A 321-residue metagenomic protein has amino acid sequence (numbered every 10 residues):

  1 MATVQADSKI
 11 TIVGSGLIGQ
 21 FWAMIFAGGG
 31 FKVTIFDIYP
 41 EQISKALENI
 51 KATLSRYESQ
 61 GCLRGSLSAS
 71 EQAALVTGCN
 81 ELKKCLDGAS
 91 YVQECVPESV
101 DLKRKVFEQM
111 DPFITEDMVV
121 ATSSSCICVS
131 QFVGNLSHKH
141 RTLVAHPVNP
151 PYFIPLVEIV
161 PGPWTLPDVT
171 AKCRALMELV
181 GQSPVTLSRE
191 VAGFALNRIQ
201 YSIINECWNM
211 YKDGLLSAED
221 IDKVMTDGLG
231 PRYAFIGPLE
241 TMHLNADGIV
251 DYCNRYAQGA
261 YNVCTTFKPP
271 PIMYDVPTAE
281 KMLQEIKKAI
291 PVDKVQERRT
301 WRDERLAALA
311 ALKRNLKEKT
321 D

Functional and structural regions predicted by a protein language model:
M1-R56, Q60, F113: NAD(P)+-binding Rossmann beta1-loop-alpha1 motif at the extreme N-terminus of oxidoreductases
A2-S8, G29-F31, L179-S188, D213-D321: NAD(P)-dependent Rossmann-like dehydrogenase/reductase catalytic/cofactor-binding core
V33, V92, V120-A121, T142: Hydrophobic/aromatic residues located in beta-strands of well-ordered beta-sheets within soluble catalytic
T34, S183, L196, Q200-E206: Structural/interface elements that position substrates and couple domains in central-metabolism enzymes
I35, G78, T122: Conserved SAM-binding loop
E41, R56-V119: Rossmann-like NAD(P)-binding element
A121-R189, G193, N197: Rossmann-fold dinucleotide-binding core
